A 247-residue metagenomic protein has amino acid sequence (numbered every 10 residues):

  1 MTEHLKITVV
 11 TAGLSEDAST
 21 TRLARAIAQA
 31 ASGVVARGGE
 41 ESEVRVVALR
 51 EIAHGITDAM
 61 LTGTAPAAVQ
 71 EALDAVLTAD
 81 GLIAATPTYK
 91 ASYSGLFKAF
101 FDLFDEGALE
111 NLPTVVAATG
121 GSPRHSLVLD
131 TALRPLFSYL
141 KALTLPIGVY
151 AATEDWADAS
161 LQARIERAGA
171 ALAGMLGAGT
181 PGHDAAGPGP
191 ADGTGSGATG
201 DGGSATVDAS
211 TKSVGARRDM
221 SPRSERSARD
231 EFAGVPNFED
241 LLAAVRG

Functional and structural regions predicted by a protein language model:
M1-A85, A91-K98, S196-A209, V214-A216 (+2 more regions): N-terminal beta1-alpha1-beta2 submodule of the flavodoxin-like/Rossmannoid cofactor-binding fold
V9-A12, I27, T88, V115 (+2 more regions): Generic hydrophobic/packing signal
V46-L49, D58, T86, F101 (+4 more regions): Generic secondary-structure boundary/loop-capping signal
T64-L140: Helix-loop-strand module that forms the ligand-binding subsite of alpha/beta enzymes
E110-G247: FMN-binding flavodoxin-like domain, especially the glycine-rich phosphate-binding loop
